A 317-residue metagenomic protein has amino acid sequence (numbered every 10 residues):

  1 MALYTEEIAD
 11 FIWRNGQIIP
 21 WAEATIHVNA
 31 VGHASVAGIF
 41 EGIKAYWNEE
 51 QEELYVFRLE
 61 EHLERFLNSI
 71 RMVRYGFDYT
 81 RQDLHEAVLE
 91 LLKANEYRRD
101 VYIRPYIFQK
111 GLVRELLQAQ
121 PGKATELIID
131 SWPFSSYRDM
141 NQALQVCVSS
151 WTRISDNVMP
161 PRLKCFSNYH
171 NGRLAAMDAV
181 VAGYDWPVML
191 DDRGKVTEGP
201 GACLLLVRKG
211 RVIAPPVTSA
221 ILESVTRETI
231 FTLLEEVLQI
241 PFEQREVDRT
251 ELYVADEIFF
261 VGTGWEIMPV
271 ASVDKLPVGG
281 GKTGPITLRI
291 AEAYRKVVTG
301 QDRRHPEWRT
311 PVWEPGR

Functional and structural regions predicted by a protein language model:
M1-Y79, E86-E90, L117-R317: Helix-start/capping segments and mature chain N-termini
T80-E90, D100-E115: Short, glycine/charge-rich beta-strand/loop segments that flank catalytic centers and engage negatively charged groups
A94-V101, L238-I240: Short secondary-structure junctions
